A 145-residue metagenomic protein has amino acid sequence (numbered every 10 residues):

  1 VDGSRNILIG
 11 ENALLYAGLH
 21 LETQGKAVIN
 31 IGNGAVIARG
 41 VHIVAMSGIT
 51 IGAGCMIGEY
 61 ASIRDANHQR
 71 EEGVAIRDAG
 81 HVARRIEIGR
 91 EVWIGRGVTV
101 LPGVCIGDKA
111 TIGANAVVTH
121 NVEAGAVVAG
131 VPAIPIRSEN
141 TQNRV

Functional and structural regions predicted by a protein language model:
V1-V104, V131-P132, R137-N140, V145: Flexible, glycine/small-residue-enriched loop-and-beta-strand segment within the central core of proteins
C105-V127: C-terminal/domain-terminus segments
